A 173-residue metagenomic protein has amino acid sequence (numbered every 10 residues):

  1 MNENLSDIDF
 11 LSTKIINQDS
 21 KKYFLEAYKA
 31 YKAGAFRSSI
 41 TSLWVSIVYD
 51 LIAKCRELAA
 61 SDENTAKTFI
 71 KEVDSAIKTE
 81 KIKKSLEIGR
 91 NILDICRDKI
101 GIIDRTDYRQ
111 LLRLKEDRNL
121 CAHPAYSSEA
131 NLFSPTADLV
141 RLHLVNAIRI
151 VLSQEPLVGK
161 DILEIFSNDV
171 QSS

Functional and structural regions predicted by a protein language model:
M1-S42, D161, I165, D169: Charged alpha-helical initiation segments
S6-T13, I77-K81, G101-D107: A ubiquitous short alpha-helical element
K14, I100-V158: Charge-enriched, short contiguous segments at helix-coil
Y23-A27, D94-K99, A122-P124: Short, charged/polar, low-complexity loop and linker segments that flank or interrupt alpha-helical bundles
F24, F36-W44, G89, D107 (+2 more regions): Short runs of predominantly hydrophobic/aromatic residues within well-ordered alpha helices that form helix-helix
F36, T41-S42, I47-T65: Short, charge-rich amphipathic alpha-helical segments embedded in non-transmembrane helical bundles/solenoids
C55-I102: Short, charged amphipathic alpha-helical segments flanked by flexible coils
R149-S173: Charged, amphipathic alpha-helical linkers/stalks
